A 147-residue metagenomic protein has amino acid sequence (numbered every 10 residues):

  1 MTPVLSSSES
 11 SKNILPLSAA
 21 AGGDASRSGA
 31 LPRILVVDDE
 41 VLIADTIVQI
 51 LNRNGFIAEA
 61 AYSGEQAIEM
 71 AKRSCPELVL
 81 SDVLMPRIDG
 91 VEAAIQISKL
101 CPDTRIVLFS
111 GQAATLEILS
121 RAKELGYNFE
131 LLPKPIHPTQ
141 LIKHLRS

Functional and structural regions predicted by a protein language model:
M1-R33, H137-S147: Non-catalytic signal-transmission and effector/linker regions of two-component phosphorelay proteins
E40-A44: Short acidic/polar segment at the start of the alpha1 helix of CheY-like receiver
D45-R53: Charged docking surfaces used in two-component/phosphorelay signaling
A60-E69, G90: Helix N-cap/capping motif at the beta->alpha junctions
S81-D82: Active-site T/S-Asp motif of two-component receiver
M85: Receiver (REC) domain active-site loop signature in two-component systems and cognate sites in sensor histidine kinases
E92, Q96, R105, A113-P133 (+1 more regions): Alpha4 helix (beta4-alpha4-beta5 surface) of REC/receiver domains from two-component response regulators
